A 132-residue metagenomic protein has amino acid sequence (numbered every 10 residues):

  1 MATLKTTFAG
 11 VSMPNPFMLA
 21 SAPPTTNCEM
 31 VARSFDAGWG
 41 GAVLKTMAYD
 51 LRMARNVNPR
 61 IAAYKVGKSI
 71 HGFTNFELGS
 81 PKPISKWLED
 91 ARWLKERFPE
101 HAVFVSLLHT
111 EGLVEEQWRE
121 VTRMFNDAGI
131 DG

Functional and structural regions predicted by a protein language model:
T3-A9, M13, P23, C28-G132: Active-site entrance/lid segments in N-terminal catalytic domains of soluble metabolic enzymes
P16: A residue-level signal for beta-strand positions that form part of recognition/binding surfaces within mature
